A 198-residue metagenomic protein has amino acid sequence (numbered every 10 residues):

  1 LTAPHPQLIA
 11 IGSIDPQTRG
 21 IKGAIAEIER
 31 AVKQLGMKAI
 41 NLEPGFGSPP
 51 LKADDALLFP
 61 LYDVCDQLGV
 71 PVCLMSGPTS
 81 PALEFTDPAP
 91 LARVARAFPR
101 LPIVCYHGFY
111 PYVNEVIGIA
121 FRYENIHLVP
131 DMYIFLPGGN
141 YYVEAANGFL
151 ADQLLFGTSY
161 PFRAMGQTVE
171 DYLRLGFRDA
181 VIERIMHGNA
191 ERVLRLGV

Functional and structural regions predicted by a protein language model:
L1-A56, V64, I126-H127, E191: Mid-domain alpha/beta scaffold segments of enzyme catalytic cores
P16, L83, I134, Y160-P161: Structured beta->alpha junctions
G20, D54, L83, R178-D179: Residue-level preference for long, well-ordered alpha-helices that form the structural scaffold of enzyme catalytic
I25-R30, V143-A146, G197: Short, surface-exposed amphipathic charged segments that create phosphate/polyanion-binding patches used for binding
R30, L150-Q153, R163-V198: Mid-to-C-terminal alpha-helical segments outside catalytic/metal-binding sites
A31, I40, C65, H107 (+5 more regions): Conserved, mostly hydrophobic/aromatic
L35-A39, S48-L155: Catalytic pocket-lining loop regions of alpha/beta-barrel enzymes, especially the amidohydrolase/enolase/GH5 lineages
L42-F46, D131-Y133, E183-G188: A generic structural motif
